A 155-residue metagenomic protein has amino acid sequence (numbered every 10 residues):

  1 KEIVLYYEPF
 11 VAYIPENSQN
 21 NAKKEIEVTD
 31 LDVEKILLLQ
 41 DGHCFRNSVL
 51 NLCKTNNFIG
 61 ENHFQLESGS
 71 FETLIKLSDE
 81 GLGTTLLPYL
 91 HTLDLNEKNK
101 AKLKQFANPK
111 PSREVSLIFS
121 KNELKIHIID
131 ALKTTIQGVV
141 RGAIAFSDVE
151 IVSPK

Functional and structural regions predicted by a protein language model:
K1-F10, I14, A22, N51 (+2 more regions): Short beta-strand-centered segments that line the small-molecule binding cleft or hinge of alpha/beta clamshell
I3, T29, I75-K76: Alpha-helical segments flanking ligand/cofactor-binding loops in enzyme cores
F10, P15-E25, K35-R46, N108-P109 (+2 more regions): Short coil/turn segments
E16, P88-H91, V115, K121: Short secondary-structure boundary segments
K35-N56, K125-H127, K133, G142-V152: Secondary-structure junction motif
I36, K102-A145: A late-sequence structural motif
G42-K102: Hydrophobic hinge/microswitch elements
